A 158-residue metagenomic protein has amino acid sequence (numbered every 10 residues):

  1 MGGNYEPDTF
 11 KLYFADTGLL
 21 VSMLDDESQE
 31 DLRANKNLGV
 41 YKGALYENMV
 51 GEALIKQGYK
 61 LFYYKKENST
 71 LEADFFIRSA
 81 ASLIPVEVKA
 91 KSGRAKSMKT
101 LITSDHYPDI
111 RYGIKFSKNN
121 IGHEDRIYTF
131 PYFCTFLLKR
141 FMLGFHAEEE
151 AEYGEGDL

Functional and structural regions predicted by a protein language model:
M1-E72, F76-A80: Accessory nucleic acid-recognition modules appended to NTPase machines
L20, S69, L83, G93 (+1 more regions): Surface-exposed, flexible loop/turn segments at secondary-structure boundaries
G51, I55, F76, E87-K89 (+1 more regions): Generic hydrophobic alpha-helical scaffold/packing signal
Y63, P85-V88: Short catalytic-loop micro-motif centered on adjacent basic/acidic residues
S82-I84, Y112: Structural motif
A90-P131: Catalytic cores of nucleic-acid endonucleases
N120-L158: Domain-level recognition of nuclease-like catalytic cores that cleave nucleotide substrates
